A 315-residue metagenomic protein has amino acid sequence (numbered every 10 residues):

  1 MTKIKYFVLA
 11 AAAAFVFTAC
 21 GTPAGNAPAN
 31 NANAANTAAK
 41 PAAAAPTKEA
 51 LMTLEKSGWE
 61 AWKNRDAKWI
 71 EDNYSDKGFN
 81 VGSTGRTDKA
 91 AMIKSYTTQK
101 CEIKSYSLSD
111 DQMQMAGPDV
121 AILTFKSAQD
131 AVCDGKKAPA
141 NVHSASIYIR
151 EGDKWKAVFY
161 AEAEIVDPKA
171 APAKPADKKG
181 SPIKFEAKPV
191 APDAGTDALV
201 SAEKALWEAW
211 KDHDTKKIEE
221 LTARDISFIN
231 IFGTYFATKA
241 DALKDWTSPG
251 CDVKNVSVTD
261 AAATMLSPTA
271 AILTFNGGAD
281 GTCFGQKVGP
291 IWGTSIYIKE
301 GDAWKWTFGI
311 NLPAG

Functional and structural regions predicted by a protein language model:
M1-V8: Bacterial N-terminal signal peptides that target proteins for export
L9-T18: Bacterial N-terminal signal peptides
G21-D76, V158, V166-K216, E220-R224: Short, low-complexity N-terminal intrinsically disordered segments enriched in polar/charged residues
G58, D66, I70-E71, G78 (+9 more regions): Hydrophobic pocket/interface hotspot
N73-T87, S95-C101, L221, D225-F236 (+1 more regions): A short gly/proline-enriched turn/hairpin at secondary-structure junctions
Y74, T84-G85, Q112, D119 (+8 more regions): A mature extracytoplasmic/lumenal domain signature
I93-N141, L243-P290: Surface-exposed, charged secondary-structure patches
N141-P175, P290-G315: Short beta-strand edge/turn micro-motifs at domain boundaries
